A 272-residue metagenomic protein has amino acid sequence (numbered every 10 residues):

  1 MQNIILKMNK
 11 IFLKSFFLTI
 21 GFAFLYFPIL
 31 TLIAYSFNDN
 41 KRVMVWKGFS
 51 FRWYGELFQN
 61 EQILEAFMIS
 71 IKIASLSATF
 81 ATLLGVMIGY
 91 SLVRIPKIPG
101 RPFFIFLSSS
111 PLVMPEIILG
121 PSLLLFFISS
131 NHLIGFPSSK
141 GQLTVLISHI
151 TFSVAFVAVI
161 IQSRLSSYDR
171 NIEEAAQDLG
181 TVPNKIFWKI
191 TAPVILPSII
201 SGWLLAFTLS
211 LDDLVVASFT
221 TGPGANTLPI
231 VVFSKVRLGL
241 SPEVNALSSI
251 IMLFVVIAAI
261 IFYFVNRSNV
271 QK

Functional and structural regions predicted by a protein language model:
Q2-F16, L92, K97-G100, Q162-Q177 (+2 more regions): C-terminal transmembrane helix and the adjacent membrane-cytosol boundary/short C-terminal tail of inner/organellar
I4, R42-M44, F51, E56 (+3 more regions): Membrane-interfacial helix termini and adjacent extracytoplasmic/periplasmic loops of multi-pass transporters
I4-I11, W53-I63, S210-I260: Interhelical loop and adjacent transmembrane-helix boundary motif in polytopic membrane transport permeases
K10-L18, M87-L123, E173: Cytoplasmic-entry segments and transmembrane alpha-helices of multi-pass inner-membrane transporters
F16-F17, F22-I29, G120, A158-I161 (+2 more regions): Transmembrane alpha-helices
F27-E61, S218-P223, K272: Short membrane-interfacial helix/loop motifs at transmembrane-helix boundaries
F37, E61-L92: Transmembrane alpha-helix signature in integral membrane proteins
I95-F104, L133-Q142, P183, P197-S198: Membrane-helix interface segments
